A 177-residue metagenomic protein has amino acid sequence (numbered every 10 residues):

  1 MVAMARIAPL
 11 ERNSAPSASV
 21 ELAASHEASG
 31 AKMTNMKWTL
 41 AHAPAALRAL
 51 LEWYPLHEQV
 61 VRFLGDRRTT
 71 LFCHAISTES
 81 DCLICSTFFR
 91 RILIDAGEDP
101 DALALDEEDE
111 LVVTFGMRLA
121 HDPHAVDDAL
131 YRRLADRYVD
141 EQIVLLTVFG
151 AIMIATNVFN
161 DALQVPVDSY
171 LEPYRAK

Functional and structural regions predicted by a protein language model:
M1-L64, K177: Mobile cap/lid helix-loop segments that border enzyme active or cofactor-binding sites and regulate substrate access
E27-A28, R48-L51, D81-I84, L111-V112 (+2 more regions): Short acidic alpha-helix initiation/capping motifs at coil-to-helix transition points, especially at protein N-termini
K37-L40, L50, Y54, L71-I76 (+2 more regions): Short alpha-helical scaffolding segments that buttress acidic/His motifs in well-ordered protein cores
L47, S86-A102: Iron-sulfur (Fe-S) cluster-binding segments and ferredoxin-like electron-carrier domains, especially [2Fe-2S]
V61-E79, A104-E107, E141-L145: Immediate flanking context of iron-sulfur cluster ligation sites
F72-I92: Short, thiol/selenol-centered motifs that function as redox-active sites or metal-ligating centers
E108-V148: Acidic/histidine-rich alpha-helical segments that form the ligand environment of transition-metal centers
D140-K177: Preference for long, well-ordered alpha-helical segments
